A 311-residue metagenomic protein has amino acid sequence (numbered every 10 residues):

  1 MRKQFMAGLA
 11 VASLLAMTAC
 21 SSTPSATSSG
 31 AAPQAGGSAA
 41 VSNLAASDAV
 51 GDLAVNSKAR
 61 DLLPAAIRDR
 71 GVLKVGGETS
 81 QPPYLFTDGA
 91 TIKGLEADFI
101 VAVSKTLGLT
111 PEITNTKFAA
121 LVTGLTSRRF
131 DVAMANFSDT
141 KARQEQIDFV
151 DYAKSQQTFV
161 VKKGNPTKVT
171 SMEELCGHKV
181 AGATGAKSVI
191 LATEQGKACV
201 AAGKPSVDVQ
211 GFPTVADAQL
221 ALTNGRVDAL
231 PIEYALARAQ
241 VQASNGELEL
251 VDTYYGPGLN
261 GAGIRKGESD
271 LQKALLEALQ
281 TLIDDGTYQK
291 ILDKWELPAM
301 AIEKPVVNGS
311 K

Functional and structural regions predicted by a protein language model:
L15-A19: C-terminal motif of bacterial Sec signal peptides marking the signal peptidase cleavage site
S21-P24: Bacterial signal peptide processing site
G30-M134: Extracytoplasmic small-molecule ligand-binding "clamshell" domains of the periplasmic binding protein/Venus flytrap
T79, K154-V161, R238, Q242-Q280 (+1 more regions): Periplasmic-binding protein-like
T79-P82, I92-K105, F137, Q156-T214 (+2 more regions): Bilobed "Venus flytrap"/periplasmic-binding protein-like clamshell domains and structurally analogous long
T110-E173: Acidic, polar ligand-binding/catalytic clefts
E112-T123, T167, D208-L220, G258: Short helix-initiation/N-cap motifs at beta->coil->alpha
F137-Q144, T193-E194, T223-G256: A ligand-binding cleft/hinge motif common to bilobed small-molecule-binding domains
